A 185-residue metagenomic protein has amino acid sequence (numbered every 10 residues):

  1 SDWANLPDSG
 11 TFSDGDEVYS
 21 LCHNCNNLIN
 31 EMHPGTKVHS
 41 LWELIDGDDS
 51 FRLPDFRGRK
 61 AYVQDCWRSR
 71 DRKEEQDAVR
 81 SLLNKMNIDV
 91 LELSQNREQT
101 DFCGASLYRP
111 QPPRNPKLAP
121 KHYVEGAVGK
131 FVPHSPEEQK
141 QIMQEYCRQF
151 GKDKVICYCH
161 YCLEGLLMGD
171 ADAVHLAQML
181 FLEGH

Functional and structural regions predicted by a protein language model:
S1-H185: Iron-sulfur cluster-binding electron-transfer modules in prokaryotic oxidoreductases
